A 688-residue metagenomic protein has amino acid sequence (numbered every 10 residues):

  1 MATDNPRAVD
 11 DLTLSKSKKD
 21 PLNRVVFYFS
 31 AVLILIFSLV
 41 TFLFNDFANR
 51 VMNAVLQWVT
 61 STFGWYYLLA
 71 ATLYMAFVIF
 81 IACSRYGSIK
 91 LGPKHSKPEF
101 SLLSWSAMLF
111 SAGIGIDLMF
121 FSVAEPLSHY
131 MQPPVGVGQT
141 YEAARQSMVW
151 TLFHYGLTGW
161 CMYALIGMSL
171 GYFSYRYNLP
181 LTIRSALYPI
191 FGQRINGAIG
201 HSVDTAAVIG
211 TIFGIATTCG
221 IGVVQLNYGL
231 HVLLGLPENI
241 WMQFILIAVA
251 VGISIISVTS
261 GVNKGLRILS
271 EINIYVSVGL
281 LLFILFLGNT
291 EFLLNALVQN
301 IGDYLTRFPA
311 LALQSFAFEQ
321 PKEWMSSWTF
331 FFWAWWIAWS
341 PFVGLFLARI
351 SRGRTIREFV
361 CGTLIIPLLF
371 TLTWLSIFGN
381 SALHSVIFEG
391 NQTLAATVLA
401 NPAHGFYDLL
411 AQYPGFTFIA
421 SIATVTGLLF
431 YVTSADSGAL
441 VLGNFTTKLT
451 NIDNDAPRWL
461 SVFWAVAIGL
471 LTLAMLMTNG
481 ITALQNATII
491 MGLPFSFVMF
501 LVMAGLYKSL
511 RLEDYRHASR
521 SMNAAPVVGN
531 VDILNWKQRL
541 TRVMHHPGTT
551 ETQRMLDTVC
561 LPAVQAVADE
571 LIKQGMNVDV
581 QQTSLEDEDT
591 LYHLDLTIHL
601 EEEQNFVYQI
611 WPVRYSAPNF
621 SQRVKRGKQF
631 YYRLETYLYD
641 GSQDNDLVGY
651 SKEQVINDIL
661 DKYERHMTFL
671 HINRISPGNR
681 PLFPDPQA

Functional and structural regions predicted by a protein language model:
A2-A143, T259, L282: N-terminal alpha-helical transmembrane segments of multi-pass membrane transport and channel/translocase proteins
R7-S17, R50-L56, C83-L102, L127-W150 (+4 more regions): Flexible loop linkers connecting adjacent transmembrane helices in multi-pass alpha-helical membrane transporters
D11, S17-Y28, V32-F42, M75-F80 (+5 more regions): Helix-loop-helix module between adjacent transmembrane segments
T13-K19, F44-V59, V78-K97, S147-H154 (+8 more regions): Membrane-water interface regions at transmembrane-helix termini and the short interhelical loops of multi-pass membrane
K16-V25, T60-W65, K94-A112, M148-L157 (+5 more regions): Transmembrane-helix boundary/entry motifs in multi-pass membrane transporters
K19-I34, G192-H201, L236-I255, T259 (+5 more regions): Loop-to-transmembrane helix boundary motifs in multi-pass membrane proteins
F29, T60-Y66, A70-L73, V203-T211 (+5 more regions): Membrane-interface loop-to-helix entry segments
F121-P133, L285-R307, L368-N401: Extracellular/periplasmic helix-exit of transmembrane alpha-helices
